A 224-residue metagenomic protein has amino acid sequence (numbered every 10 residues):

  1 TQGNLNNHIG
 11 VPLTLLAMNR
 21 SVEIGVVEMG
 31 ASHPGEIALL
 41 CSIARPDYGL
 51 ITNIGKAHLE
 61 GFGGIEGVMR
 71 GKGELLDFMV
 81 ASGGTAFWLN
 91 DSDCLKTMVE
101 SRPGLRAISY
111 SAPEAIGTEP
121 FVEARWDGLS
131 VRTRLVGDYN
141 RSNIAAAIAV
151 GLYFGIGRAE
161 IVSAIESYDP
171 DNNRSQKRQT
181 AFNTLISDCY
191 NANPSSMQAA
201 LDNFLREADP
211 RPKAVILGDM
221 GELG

Functional and structural regions predicted by a protein language model:
T1-I9, M29, N53: Short beta-strand-centered segment that lines the nucleotide-binding/catalytic pocket of NTP-utilizing
L5-G10, S32-P34, D93, G117 (+1 more regions): Short acidic loop-to-helix transition motifs that present clustered carboxylates
N7-E23: P-loop NTPase switch/communication element
E23-I37, L185-N191: Switch II (G3) loop of P-loop NTPases
V27-M29, W88, S142, I186-S187 (+1 more regions): Active-site flanking residues adjacent to catalytic metal/cofactor-binding acidic residues
S32-A44, S195-L205: Switch II of P-loop NTPase G domains
D47-T184, P210-R211: Acidic, Mg2+-coordinating active-site environments of NTP-dependent enzymes
P170-N173, C189-G224: Active-site beta-alpha connecting loops in nucleotide-dependent enzymes
